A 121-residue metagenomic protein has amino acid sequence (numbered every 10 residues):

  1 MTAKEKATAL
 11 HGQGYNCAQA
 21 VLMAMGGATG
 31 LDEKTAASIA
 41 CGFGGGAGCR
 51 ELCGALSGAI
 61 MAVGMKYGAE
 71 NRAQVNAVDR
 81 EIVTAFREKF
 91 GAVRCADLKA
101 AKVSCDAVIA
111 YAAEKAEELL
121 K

Functional and structural regions predicted by a protein language model:
M1-A28: Active-site-proximal helix-loop elements at catalytic-domain edges
M1-A7, A37-G45, R94-D97: Glycine/charged-rich beta-loop-alpha catalytic/anionic-binding loops adjacent to active sites
K4, N76-K121: C-terminal binding/interaction regions
C17, C53, C95: Short cysteine clusters
L22-A40, R87-A92: Acidic-glycine-rich active-site phosphate/pyrophosphate-binding loop
M23-G27, M61-G68, E114-E118: Short glycine/serine- and small hydrophobic-enriched flexible loop segments
T29-S38, M65-V78: Phosphate-handling active-site elements
F43-V63: Glycine/serine-rich anion-binding loops at beta->alpha junctions that coordinate negatively charged ligand groups
